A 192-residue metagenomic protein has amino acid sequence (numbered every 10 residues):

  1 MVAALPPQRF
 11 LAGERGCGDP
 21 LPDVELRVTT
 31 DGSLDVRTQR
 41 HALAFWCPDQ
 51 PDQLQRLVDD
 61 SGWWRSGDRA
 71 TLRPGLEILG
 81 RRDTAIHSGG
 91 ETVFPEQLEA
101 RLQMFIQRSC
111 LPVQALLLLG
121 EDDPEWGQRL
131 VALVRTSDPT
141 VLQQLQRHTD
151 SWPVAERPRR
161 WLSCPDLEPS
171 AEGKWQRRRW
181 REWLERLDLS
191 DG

Functional and structural regions predicted by a protein language model:
M1-E14, P48-D52: Active-site loops of AMP-binding adenylate-forming
D19-D23, T29-S61, R81, E91-V93: Conserved ATP/PPi-binding loop(s) of AMP-dependent carboxylate-activating enzymes
P22-V24, G32, P74, Q128-L130 (+1 more regions): Change "...and in nucleic-acid phosphodiester-cleaving endonucleases..." to "...and in nucleic-acid processing enzymes
E25, E185-G192: Extended, charge-rich low-complexity interaction segments
L26-V28, Q53-R56, D68-L72, L118: A structural signal for short hydrophobic beta-strand segments in well-ordered beta-sheet cores
G67-E156, W175: AMP-binding/adenylate-forming catalytic core of the ANL superfamily
C164-R186: Flexible lysine-rich "adenylation lid" loop at the C-terminal edge of ANL adenylation domains
